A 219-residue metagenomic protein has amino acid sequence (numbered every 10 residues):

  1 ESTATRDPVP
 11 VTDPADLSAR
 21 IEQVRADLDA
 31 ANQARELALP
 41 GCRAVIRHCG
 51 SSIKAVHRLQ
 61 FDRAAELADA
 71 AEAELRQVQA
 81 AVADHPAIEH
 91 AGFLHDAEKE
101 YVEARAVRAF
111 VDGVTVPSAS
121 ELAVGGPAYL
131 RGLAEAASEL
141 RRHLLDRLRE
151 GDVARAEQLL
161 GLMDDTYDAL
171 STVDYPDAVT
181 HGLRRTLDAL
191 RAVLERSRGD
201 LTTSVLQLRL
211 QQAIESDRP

Functional and structural regions predicted by a protein language model:
E1, T5-D7: Short, positively charged and aromatic/hydrophobic N-terminal segments
R6, D16, Q23, Q212-P219: Terminal, compositionally biased non-globular sequences in eukaryotic proteins
V9-V82: Leu/Val/Ala/Ile-rich N-terminal alpha-helices, chiefly Sec-type signal peptides and the beginnings
A30-G41, I53-V56, Q60-R63, P86-D96 (+4 more regions): Non-transmembrane, amphipathic alpha-helical segments
C49, I53-V56, L75-V82, Y101-R108 (+5 more regions): A structural signal for well-ordered alpha-helices, especially hydrophobic packing surfaces of coiled-coils
L67-A123: Long, charged all-alpha helical bundle/coiled-coil segments in cytosolic proteins
R105-A154, Q158-G161: Long, charge-patterned amphipathic alpha-helical coiled-coil/hairpin "stalk" segments used as oligomerization
V153-P219: Long amphipathic all-alpha helical oligomerization modules
